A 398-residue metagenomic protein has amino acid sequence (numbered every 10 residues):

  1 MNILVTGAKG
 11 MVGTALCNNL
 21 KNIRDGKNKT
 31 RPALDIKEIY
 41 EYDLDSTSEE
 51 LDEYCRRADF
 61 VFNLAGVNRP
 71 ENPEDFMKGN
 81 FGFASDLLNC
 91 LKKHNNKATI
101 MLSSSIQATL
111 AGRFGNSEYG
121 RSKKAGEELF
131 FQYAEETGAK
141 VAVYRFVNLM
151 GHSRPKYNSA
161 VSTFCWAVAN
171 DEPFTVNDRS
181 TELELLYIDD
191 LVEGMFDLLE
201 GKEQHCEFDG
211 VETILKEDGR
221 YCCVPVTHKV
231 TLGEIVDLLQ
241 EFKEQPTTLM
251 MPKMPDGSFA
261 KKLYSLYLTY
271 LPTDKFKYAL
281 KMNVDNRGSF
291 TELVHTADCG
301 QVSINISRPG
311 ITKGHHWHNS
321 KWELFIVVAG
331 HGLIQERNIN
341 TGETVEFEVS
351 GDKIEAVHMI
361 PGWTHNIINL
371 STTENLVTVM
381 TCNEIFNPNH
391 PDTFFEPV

Functional and structural regions predicted by a protein language model:
M1-G26: N-terminal Rossmann NAD(P)H-binding glycine-rich loop of SDR-like oxidoreductase domains
L44-G82, D86, C90-K93, Q107-F114: NAD(P)H-binding glycine-rich loop region in Rossmannoid oxidoreductase-like domains and their noncatalytic homologs
S85-K124, T137, A142: Conserved Rossmann-fold NAD(P)-dependent oxidoreductase catalytic core, especially the SDR/UDP-sugar
F131-L183, I188-K202: NAD(P)-dependent short-chain dehydrogenase/reductase
D197, G201-M282: Mid/C-terminal beta-alpha module of Rossmann-like enzyme folds, strongest in SDR-family dehydrogenases/epimerases
K275-H315: A short glycine-rich, His/Asp/Glu-containing loop-to-beta-strand
N338-W363: Short acidic-glycine-tyrosine-enriched beta hairpin
T341-E343, I368-V398: Double-stranded beta-helix
